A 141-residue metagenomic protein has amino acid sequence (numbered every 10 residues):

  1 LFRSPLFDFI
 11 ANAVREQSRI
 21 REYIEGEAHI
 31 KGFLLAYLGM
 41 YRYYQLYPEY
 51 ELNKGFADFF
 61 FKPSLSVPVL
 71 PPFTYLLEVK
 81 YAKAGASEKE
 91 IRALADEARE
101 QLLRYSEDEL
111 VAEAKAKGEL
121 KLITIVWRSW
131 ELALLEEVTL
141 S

Functional and structural regions predicted by a protein language model:
F2-S141: Structural signature of nuclease core domains in nucleic-acid processing machines
